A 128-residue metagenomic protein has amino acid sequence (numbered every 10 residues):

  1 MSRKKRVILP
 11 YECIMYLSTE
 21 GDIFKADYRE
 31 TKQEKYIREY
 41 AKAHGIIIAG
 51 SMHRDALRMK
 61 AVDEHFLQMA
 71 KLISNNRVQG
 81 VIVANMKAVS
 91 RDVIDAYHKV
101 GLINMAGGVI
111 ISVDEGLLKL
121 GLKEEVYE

Functional and structural regions predicted by a protein language model:
M1-E128: Short, structured surface patches at the beginning of a domain
